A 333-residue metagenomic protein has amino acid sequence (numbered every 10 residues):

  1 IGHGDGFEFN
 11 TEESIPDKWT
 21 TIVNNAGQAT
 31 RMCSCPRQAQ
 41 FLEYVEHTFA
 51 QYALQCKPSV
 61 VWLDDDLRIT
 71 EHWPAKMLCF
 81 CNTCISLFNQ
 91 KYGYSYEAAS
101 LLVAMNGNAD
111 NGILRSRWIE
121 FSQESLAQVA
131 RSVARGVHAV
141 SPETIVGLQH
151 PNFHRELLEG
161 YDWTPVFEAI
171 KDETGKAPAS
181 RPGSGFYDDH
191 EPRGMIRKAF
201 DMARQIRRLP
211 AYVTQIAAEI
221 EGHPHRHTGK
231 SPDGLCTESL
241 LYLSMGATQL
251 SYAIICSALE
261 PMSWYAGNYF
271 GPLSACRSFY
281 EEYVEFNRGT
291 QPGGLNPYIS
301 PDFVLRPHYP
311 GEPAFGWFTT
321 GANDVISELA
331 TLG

Functional and structural regions predicted by a protein language model:
I1-C56, D65, E71-W73, F80-E120 (+1 more regions): Active-site-adjacent "subsite" loops/lids of carbohydrate-active enzymes
Q38, L42, I119, Q123-A130 (+2 more regions): Solvent-exposed, acidic/flexible segments
Y44, Q51, Q128-G136, Q205 (+2 more regions): Amphipathic alpha-helical segments that form well-ordered structural scaffolds and often line/cohere around active
Y44-E71, L114-K171: Active-site and adjacent substrate-binding regions of carbohydrate-active enzymes
Y52, F88, V137, I206-Y212: Broad structural signal for hydrophobic residues in well-ordered alpha-helices, predominantly aliphatic
S59, T70, S141-D324, A330: Hydrophobic targeting/anchoring helices
L78-F80, A314: Glycine-rich, phosphate-binding/catalytic loops in enzymes
